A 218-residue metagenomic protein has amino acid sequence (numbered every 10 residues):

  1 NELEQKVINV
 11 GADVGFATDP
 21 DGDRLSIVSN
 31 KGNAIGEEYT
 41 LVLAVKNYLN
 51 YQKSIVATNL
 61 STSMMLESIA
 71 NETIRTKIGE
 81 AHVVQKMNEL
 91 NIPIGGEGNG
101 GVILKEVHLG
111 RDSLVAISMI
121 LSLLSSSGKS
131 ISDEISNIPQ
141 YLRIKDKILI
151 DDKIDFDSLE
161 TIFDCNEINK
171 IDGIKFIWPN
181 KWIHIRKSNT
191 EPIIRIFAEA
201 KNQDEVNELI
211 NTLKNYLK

Functional and structural regions predicted by a protein language model:
N1-V28: N-terminal small/polar loop signature for handling phosphorylated ligands or for N-terminal nucleophile
L3-V7, V45, V83: Generic hydrophobic alpha-helical segments
D19-P20, A34-L41, H108-D112: Short glycine/threonine-rich catalytic loop with a Thr-x-Gly-x-Asp
D19-P20, S29-K31, W178-N180, N189: Short acidic-glycine loop/turn motifs at beta-strand connectors
P20, K31-G32, T40, S61 (+1 more regions): Short, ordered loop/turn segments at secondary-structure junctions
R24-V42, L66-E67: Short Gly/Thr/Asp-enriched flexible loops that form oxyanion-binding sites at enzyme active sites
A34-Y51, K77: Short, acidic/small-residue loops that bind anionic groups at enzyme active sites
N50-K218: Phosphate-binding and adjacent anionic-ligand microenvironments
